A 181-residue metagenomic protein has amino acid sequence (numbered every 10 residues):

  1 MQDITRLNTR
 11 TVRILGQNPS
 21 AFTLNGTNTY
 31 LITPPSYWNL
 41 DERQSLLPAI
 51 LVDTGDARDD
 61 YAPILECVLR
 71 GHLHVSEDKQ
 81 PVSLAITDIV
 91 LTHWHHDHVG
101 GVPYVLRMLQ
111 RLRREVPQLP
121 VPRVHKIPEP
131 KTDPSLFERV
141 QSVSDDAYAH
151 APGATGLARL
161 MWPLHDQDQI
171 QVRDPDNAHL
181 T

Functional and structural regions predicted by a protein language model:
Q2-S76: Conserved beta-strand hairpin/beta-sheet module of binuclear metal-dependent hydrolase folds, prominently
R13, N177-L180: Short, isolated positions in well-ordered beta-strands
N28-L31, Q169, T181: Short acidic loop-to-beta-strand element that houses the catalytic metal-binding Asp/Glu of nuclease active sites
G55-A178: Active-site HxH/HxHxD metal-binding segment of metal-dependent hydrolases
